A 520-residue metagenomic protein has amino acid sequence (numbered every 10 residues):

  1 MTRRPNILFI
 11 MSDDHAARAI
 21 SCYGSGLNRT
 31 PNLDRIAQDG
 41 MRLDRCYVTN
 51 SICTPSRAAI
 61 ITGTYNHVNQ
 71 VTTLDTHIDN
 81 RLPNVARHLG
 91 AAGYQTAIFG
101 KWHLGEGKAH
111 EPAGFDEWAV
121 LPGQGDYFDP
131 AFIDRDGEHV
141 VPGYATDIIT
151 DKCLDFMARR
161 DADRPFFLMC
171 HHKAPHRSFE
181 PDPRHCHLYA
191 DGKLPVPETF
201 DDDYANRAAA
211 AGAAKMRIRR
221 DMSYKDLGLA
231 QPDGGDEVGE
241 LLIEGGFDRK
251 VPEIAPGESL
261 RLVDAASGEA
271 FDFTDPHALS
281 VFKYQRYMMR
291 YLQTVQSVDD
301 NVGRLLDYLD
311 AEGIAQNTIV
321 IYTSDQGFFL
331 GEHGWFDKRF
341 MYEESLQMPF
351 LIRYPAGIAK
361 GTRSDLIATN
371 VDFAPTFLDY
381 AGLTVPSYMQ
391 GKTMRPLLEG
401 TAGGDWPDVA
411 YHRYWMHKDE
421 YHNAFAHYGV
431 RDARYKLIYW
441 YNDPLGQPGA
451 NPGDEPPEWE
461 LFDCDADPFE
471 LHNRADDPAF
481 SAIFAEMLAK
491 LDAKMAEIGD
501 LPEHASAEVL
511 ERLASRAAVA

Functional and structural regions predicted by a protein language model:
M1-E458, P468-A489, A493-A496, P502-E503 (+1 more regions): Formylglycine-dependent sulfatase
L461-F462: Short hydrophobic beta-strand that contains or immediately precedes a catalytic carboxylate
